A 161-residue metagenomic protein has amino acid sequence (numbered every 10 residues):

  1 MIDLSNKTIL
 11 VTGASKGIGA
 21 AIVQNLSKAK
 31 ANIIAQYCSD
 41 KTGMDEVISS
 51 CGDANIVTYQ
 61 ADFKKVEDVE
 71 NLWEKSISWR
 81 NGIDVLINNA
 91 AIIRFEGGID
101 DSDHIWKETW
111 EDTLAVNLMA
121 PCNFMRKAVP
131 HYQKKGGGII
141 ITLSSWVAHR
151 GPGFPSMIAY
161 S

Functional and structural regions predicted by a protein language model:
K7, G82-I83, Y132-S145: Active-site loop of short-chain dehydrogenase/reductase
S15-K16: Conserved glycine-rich cofactor-binding loop
A29-M44: Conserved glycine-rich Rossmann-like NAD(P)H-binding loop of the short-chain dehydrogenase/reductase
K41, Q60-L72: The beta1-alpha1 cofactor-binding region of Rossmann-like NAD(H)/NADP(H)-dependent oxidoreductases
E70, I92-E111, F154-M157: Conserved mid-core segment of classical short-chain dehydrogenase/reductases
I92-I93, I141-S161: Catalytic loop of short-chain dehydrogenase/reductase
M125-R126: A short, exposed helix-loop element centered on a Lys and neighboring polar residues
